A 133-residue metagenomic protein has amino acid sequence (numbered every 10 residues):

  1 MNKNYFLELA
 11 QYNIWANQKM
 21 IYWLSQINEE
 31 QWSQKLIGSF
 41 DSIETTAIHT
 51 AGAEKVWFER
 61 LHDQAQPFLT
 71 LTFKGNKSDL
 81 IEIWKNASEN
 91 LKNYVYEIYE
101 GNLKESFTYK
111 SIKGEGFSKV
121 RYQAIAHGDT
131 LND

Functional and structural regions predicted by a protein language model:
M1-N4: Basic/polar N-terminal segments that are highly enriched at the extreme N-terminus, encompassing both cleavable
L7-T72, K110-D133: Short, contiguous alpha-helical
Q64-E105: Helix-adjacent hinge/juxtasegments
